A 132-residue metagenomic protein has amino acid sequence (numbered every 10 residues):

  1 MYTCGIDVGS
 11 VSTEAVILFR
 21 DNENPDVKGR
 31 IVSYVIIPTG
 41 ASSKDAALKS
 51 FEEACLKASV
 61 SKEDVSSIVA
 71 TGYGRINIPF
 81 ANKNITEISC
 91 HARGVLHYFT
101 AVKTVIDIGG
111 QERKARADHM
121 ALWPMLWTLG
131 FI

Functional and structural regions predicted by a protein language model:
T3-D7, V65-V69, K103-I106, L126: Short glycine-aspartate micro-motif
G5-D45, E53, A121-L129: Short glycine-rich, Thr/Ser-proximal phosphate-binding strand/loop in the N-terminal lobe of ATP-dependent enzymes
G5-D7, E14-I17, V69, N77 (+1 more regions): Structured core elements
L18, E23, E52-V60, A70 (+1 more regions): Generic secondary-structure signature for well-ordered alpha-helical cores
S33-G40, K57-S89, W123: Short beta-strand-loop/turn "lid" adjacent to the catalytic site in phosphate-handling enzymes
L48: Conserved glycine-centered beta->alpha loop in an early N-terminal alpha/beta scaffold
Y73-H119: Conserved phosphate-binding catalytic cores of ATP/NTP-utilizing and phosphoryl-transfer enzymes
